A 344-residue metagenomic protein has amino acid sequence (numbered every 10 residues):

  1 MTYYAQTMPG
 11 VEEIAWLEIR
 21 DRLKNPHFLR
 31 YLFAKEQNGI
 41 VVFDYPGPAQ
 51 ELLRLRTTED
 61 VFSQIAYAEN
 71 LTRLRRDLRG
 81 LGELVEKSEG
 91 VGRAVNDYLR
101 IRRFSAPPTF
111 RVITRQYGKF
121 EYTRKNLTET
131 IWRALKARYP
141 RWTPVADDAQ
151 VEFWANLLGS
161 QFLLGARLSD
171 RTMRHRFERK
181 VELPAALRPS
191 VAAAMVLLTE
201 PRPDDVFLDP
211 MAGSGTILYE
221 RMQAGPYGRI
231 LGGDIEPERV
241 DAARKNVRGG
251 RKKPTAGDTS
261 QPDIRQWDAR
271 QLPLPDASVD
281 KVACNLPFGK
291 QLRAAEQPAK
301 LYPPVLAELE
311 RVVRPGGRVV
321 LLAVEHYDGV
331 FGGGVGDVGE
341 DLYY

Functional and structural regions predicted by a protein language model:
M1-A146: Non-catalytic nucleic-acid substrate-recognition regions in nucleic-acid-modifying enzymes
I19, R221, V305-L309: Class I S-adenosylmethionine-dependent transferase superfamily signal
V41, Q161-F162: Hydrophobic residues embedded in beta-strands of well-ordered beta-sheets
P108-R111, V206, R229, R314: Residues that mark the start of a beta-strand
L163-E200: SAM-dependent Rossmann-like transferase core, predominantly class I methyltransferases with a strong bias toward
L187-L272, D276, K281: Conserved S-adenosyl-L-methionine
E236-R239, K245, G249-K253, D258-T259 (+1 more regions): S-adenosylmethionine
